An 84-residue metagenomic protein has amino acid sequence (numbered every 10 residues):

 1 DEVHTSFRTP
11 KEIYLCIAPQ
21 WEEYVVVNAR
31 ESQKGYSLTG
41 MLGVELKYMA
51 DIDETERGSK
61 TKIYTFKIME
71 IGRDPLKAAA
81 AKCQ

Functional and structural regions predicted by a protein language model:
D1-V27: Terminal, regulation- and interaction-focused segments at domain boundaries
T9, T55-R57, F66-I68: Generic structural motif
P10, Y14, A18, M49 (+1 more regions): Extracytoplasmic/secreted envelope proteins and their assembly/folding machinery, especially bacterial periplasmic
W21-V26, T55-S59, A80-Q84: Short, low-complexity, polar/charged sequence segments that are solvent-exposed and flexible
V26-L46: A cross-family detector of function-defining hotspots
E45-I63: Amphipathic N-proximal alpha-helical interface segments
K60-Q84: C-terminal partner/receptor-binding element of secreted or periplasmic proteins
